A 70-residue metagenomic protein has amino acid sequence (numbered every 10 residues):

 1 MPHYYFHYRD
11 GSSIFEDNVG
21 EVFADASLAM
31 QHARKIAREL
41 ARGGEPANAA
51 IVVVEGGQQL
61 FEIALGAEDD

Functional and structural regions predicted by a protein language model:
M1-E16: Short aromatic-glycine-(Arg/Gly/Cys) micro-motifs in beta-strand/loop hairpins
F15-A24: A short, exposed loop/beta-hairpin motif centered on an aromatic-Gly-Thr core
F23-D25, D69-D70: A short local loop/turn or secondary-structure capping micro-motif enriched for an aromatic residue
D25-G43: A short, charged, amphipathic alpha-helix used as a generic interaction element across diverse proteins
E39-D70: Short, mixed-charge low-complexity intrinsically disordered segments
